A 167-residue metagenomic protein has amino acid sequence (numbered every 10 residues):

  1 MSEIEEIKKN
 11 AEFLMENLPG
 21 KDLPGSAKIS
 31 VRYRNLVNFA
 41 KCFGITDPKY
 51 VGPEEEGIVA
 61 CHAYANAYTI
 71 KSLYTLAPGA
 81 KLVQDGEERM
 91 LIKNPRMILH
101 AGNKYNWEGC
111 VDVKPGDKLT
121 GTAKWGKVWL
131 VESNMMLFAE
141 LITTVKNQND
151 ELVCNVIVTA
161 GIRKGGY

Functional and structural regions predicted by a protein language model:
M1-N17, G102-Y167: HotDog/MaoC-like acyl-thioester-processing domains
S2-G102, Y167: Hot-dog-fold acyl-thioester-processing enzymes
